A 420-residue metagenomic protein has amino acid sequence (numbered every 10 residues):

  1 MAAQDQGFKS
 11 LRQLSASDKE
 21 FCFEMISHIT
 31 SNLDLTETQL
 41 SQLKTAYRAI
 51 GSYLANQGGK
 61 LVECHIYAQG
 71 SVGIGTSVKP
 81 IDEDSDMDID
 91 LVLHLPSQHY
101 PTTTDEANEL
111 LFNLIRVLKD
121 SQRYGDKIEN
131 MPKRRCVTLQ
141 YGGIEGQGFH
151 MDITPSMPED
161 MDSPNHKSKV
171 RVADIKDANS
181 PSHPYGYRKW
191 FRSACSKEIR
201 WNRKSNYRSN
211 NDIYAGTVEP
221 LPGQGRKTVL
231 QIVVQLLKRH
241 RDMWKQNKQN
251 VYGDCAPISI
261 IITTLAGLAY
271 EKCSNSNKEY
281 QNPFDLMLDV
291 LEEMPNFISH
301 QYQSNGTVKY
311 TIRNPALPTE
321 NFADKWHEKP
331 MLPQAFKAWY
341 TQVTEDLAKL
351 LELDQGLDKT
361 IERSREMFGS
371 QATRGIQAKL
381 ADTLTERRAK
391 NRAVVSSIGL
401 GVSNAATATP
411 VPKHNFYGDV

Functional and structural regions predicted by a protein language model:
M1-D86, S97-L110, I398-V402, T407 (+1 more regions): N-terminal regions immediately upstream of nucleotidyltransferase
M1-T30, P295-V420: Terminal (often C-terminal) interaction modules
Y53-G58, I74, N108-S182: Conserved catalytic core of two-metal-ion nucleotidyltransferases
C64, Q69, G73, G143 (+3 more regions): Catalytic residues for metal-mediated phosphoryl-transfer on nucleic acids/nucleotides
D86-D90, R134-C136, G148-D152, V234 (+1 more regions): Extracellular structured ligand-interaction cores
L93-S97, Y270: Short beta-strand-to-loop capping motifs
H150-P222, A393, G399, V420: Extended, alpha-helix-rich binding/interface surfaces that flank or overlap catalytic cores and mediate recognition
E219-L351: Conserved nucleotidyltransferase catalytic core and NTase-mimicking acidic/glycine-rich helix/loop elements in nucleic
